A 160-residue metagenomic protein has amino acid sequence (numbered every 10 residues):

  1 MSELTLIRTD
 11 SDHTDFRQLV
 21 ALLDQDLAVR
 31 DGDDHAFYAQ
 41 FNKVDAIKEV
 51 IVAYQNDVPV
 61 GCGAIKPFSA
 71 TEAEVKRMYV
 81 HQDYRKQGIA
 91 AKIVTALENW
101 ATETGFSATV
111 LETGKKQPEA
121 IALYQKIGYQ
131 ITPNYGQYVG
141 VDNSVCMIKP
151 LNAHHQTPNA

Functional and structural regions predicted by a protein language model:
S2-K76, H81-D83, V94-T95, N134-Q137 (+1 more regions): Acetyl-CoA-dependent GNAT
E3-L4, T9-D12, R17, S107-V110 (+2 more regions): C-terminal "cap" of GNAT-fold acetyltransferases
L19, L23-D26, W100, L123 (+1 more regions): Alpha-helical interaction/dimerization surfaces of two-component signaling modules
D57, G61, G88-A90, G128: Conserved phosphate-binding and hydrolysis motifs of nucleotide-dependent enzymes
T71, Q87, E103-S107: Short coil/turn segments at alpha/beta junctions that flank glycine-rich nucleotide-binding fingerprints
V80, K86-N99, K126: Conserved acetyl-CoA-binding loop-helix of GNAT-fold acetyltransferases
V94, A101-E112: Conserved GNAT acetyl-CoA-binding A-motif
